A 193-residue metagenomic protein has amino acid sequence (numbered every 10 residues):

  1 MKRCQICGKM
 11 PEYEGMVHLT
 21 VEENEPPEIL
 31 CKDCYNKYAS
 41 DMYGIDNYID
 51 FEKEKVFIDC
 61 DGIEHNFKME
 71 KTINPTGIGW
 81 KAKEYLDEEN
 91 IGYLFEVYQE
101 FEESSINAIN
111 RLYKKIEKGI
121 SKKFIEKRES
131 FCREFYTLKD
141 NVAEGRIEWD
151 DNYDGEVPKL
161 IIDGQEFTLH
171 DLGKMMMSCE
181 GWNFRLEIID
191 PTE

Functional and structural regions predicted by a protein language model:
C4-G8, C31-C34: Short cysteine-rich clusters marking metal-coordination/redox-active sites
P11-E12, Y38: Cys/His-rich microdomains that often coordinate metals
V17-E28: Short linker/helix segments within small regulatory modules
K32-I49: Short metal-binding segments enriched for Cys and/or His
F51-G119, R133: N-terminal accessory interaction module
V97-R128, L169-N183: Ampiphathic alpha-helical segments that act as solvent-exposed interaction surfaces
N110-D151, I188-P191: Short, basic/low-complexity N-terminal boundary segments at the transition from targeting/disordered tails
N141-D190: Amphipathic alpha-helical packing elements
